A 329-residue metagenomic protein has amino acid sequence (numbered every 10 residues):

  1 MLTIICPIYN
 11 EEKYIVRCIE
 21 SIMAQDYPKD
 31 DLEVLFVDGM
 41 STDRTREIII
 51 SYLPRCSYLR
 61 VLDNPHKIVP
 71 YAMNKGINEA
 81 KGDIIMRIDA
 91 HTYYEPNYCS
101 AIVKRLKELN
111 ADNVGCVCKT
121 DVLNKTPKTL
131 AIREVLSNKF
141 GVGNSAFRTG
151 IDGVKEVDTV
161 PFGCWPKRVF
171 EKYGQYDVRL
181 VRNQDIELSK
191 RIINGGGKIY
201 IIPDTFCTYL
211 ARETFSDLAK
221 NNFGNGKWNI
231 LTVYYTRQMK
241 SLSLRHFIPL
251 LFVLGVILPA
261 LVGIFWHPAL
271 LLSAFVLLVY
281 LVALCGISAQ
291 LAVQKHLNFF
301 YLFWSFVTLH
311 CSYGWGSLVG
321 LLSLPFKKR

Functional and structural regions predicted by a protein language model:
M1-T3, E33, E187: Cell-envelope/extracellular polymer assembly enzymes that use nucleotide-activated donors
E20-D31: Short, acidic, metal-binding catalytic loop of nucleotide-sugar glycosyltransferases
D38-E47, H66, D89-Y93: A conserved acidic beta->alpha catalytic loop
N64-A80, A101, V160: Glycine-rich, basic loop-to-helix element that forms the pyrophosphate-binding segment of sugar-nucleotide handling
I85: Short aromatic/hydrophobic "clamp" motif used to bind/position activated sugar donors
N97-L130, E134, F206, L210: Conserved donor NDP-sugar-binding/catalytic core segment of glycosyltransferases
V122, D177-K240: Catalytic donor/gating beta->alpha subdomain of glycosyltransferases that bind UDP-sugars
L251-F326: Membrane-embedded multi-pass helical conduit in multi-pass membrane proteins, especially envelope-biosynthetic
